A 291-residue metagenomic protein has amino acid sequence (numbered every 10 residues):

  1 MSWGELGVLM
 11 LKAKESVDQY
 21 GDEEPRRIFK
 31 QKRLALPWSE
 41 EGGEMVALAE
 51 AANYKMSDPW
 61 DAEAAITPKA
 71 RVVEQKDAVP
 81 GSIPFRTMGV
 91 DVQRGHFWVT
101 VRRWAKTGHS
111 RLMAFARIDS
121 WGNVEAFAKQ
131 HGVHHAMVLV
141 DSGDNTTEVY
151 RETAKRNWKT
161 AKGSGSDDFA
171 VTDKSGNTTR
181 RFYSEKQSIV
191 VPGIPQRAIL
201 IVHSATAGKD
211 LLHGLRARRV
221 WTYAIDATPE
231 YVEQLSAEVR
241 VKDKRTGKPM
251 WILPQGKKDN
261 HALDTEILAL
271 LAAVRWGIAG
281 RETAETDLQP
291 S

Functional and structural regions predicted by a protein language model:
M1-G89: A contiguous, basic/glycine-rich beta-loop/short-helix subdomain that forms a polymer-engagement track
R33, T146-S291: C-terminal nuclease/phosphodiesterase catalytic domains that cleave nucleic-acid phosphodiester bonds
E74-A105, T265: Gly/Thr-rich phosphate-binding beta-strand-loop-beta motif of the actin/hexokinase/Hsp70
P84-T87, H96-W98, S110, H135-L139 (+1 more regions): Beta-sheet entry/capping signal
V90-V92, L139-G143, A161-G163: Short His-Asn-centered micro-motif
H96, D144-T147: Short acidic, S/G/P-rich loop/turn micro-motifs used as interaction or catalytic elements
A105-F115: Electropositive, glycine- and tryptophan-enriched low-complexity nucleic-acid-binding patches
A116-M137, V149-E152: Short, basic/hydrophobic alpha-helical segments
